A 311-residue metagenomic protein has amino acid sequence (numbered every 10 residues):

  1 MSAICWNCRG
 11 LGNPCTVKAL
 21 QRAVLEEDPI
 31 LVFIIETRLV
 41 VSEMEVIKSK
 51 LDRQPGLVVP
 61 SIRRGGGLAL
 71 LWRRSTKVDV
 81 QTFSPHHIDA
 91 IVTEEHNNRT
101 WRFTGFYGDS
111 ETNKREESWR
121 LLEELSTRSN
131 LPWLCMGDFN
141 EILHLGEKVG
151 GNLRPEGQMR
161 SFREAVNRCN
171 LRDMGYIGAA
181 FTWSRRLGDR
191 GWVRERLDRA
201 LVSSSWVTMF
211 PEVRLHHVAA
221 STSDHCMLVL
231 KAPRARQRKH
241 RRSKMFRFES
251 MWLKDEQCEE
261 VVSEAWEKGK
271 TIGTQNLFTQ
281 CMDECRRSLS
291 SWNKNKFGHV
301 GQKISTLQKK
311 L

Functional and structural regions predicted by a protein language model:
M1-L311: A shared catalytic/ligand-binding motif for oxyanion handling
